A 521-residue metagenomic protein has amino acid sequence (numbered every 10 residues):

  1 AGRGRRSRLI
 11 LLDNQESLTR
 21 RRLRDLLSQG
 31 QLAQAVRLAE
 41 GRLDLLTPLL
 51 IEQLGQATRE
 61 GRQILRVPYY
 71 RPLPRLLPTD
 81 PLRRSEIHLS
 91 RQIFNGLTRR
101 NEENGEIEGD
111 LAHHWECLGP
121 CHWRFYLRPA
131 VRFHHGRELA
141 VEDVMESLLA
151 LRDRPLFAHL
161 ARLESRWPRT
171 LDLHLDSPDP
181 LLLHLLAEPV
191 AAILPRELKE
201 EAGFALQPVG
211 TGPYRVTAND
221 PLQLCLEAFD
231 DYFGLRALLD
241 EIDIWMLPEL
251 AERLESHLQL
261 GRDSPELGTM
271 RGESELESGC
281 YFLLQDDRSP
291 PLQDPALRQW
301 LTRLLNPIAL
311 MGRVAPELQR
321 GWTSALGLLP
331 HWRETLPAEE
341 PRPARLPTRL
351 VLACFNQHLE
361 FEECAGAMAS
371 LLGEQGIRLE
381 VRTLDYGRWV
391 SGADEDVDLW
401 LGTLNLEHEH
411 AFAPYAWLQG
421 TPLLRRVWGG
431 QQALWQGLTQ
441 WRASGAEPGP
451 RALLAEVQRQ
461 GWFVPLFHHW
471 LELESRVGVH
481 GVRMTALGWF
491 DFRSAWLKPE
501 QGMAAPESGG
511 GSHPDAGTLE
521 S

Functional and structural regions predicted by a protein language model:
G4, L82, H114-P155: Aromatic- and charge-enriched surface segment that lines or borders ligand/interaction sites
T47-I51, T58, L304-E334, E362-A367 (+1 more regions): Detector for C-terminal structural segments
P68-L118: N-terminal lobe/hinge region of extracytoplasmic solute-binding protein
P72-E86, R137, L182-E188, E474-R493: A structural "hinge/loop" feature
L156-K199, P213-Q223: Surface-exposed binding/hinge segments that line and control ligand-binding clefts or catalytic entry sites
E227-D230, E275-W300, L304, R313 (+1 more regions): A bilobed periplasmic-binding-protein/Venus flytrap-type ligand-binding module shared by bacterial periplasmic
D231-R271: Ligand-site clamp/hinge motif
E340-T403: Ligand/substrate-recognition segments at binding pockets and active sites
